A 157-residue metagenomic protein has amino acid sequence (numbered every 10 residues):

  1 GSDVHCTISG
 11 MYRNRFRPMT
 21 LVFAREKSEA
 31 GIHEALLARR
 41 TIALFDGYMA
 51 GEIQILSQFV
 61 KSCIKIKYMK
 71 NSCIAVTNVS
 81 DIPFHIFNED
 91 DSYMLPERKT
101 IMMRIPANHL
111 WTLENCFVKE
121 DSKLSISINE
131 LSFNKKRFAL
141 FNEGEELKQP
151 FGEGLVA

Functional and structural regions predicted by a protein language model:
G1-A157: Charged catalytic cores and adjacent phosphate/nucleic-acid-binding surfaces used for phosphate/nucleic-acid chemistry
